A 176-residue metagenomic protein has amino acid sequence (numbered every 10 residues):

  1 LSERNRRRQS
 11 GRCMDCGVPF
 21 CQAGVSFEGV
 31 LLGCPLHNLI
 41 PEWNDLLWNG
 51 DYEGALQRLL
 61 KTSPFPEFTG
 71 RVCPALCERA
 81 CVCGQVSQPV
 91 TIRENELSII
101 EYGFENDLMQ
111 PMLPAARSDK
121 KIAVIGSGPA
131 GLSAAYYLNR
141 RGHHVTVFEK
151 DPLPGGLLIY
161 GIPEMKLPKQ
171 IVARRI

Functional and structural regions predicted by a protein language model:
L1-K121: Ferredoxin-type iron-sulfur electron-transfer modules and their immediate structural context
R8-G11, P35-W48, Q57-L59, Q85 (+2 more regions): Beta1-alpha1 glycine-rich phosphate/pyrophosphate-binding loop at the start of Rossmann-like nucleotide-binding domains
A123-I125: Conserved beta-strand elements of the Class I
